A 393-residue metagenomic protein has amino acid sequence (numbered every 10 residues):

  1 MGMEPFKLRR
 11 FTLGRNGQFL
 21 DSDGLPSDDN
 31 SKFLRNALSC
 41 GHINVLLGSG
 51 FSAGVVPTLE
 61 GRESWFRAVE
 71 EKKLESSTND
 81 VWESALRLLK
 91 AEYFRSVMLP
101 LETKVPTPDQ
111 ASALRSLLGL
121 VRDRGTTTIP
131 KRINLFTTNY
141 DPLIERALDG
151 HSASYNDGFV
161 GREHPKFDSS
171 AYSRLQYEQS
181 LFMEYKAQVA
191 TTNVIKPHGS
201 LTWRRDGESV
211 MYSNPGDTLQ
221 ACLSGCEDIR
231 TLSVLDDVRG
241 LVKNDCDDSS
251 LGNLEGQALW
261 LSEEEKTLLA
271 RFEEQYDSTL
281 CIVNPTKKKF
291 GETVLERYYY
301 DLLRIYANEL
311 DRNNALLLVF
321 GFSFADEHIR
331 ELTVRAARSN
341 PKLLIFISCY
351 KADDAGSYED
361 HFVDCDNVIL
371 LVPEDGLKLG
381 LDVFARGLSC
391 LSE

Functional and structural regions predicted by a protein language model:
M1-H164, A190, P197-H198, R204: Gly/serine-rich nucleotide phosphate-binding loop at the start of the catalytic core of nucleotide/ADP-ribose-handling
M1-I43, K131, S250, L254-F272 (+2 more regions): SIR2/sirtuin-family catalytic core signature
I43, I129-N284: Extended, H/D-rich, highly charged conserved domains that either
G61-E71, S152-V160, P215-L219, N313-L316 (+1 more regions): Compositionally biased, low-complexity linear motifs
E75-D80, P165-F182, F346-S357: Short, flexible loop segments at boundaries between secondary-structure elements
V81-F94, R174-K186, L235-D245, S357-C365 (+1 more regions): Noncatalytic linker/hinge segments flanking ATPase motor cores
A91-P100, Y276-K287: Short, basic/glycine-rich phosphate-binding loops at helix/coil junctions that contact nucleotide phosphates
L120, L143, S180-M183, I305 (+2 more regions): Short, hydrophobic/aromatic alpha-helical segments in well-folded domains
